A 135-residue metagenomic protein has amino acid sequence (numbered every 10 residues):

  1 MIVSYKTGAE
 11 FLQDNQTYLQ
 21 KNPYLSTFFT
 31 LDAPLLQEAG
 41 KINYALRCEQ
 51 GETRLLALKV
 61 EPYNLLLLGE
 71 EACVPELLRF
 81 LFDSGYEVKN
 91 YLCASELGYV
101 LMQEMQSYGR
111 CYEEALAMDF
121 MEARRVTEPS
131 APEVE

Functional and structural regions predicted by a protein language model:
M1-T27, A117, A123-E135: Short amphipathic alpha-helix that is part of the acyltransferase structural core
V3-S4, P23, L31-S84: Conserved donor-binding loop and adjoining core beta-sheet/short helix segment in diverse acyl/aminoacyl transferases
Q13-D14, E38-G40, V100-E104: Short, solvent-exposed polar/charged micro-motifs at secondary-structure junctions
L19-T27, G40-C48, Y86-L97, A115: Charged, low-complexity, helix/coiled-coil-prone segments
E52, V60-E133: Acyl-donor-binding surface of acyltransferase catalytic domains
